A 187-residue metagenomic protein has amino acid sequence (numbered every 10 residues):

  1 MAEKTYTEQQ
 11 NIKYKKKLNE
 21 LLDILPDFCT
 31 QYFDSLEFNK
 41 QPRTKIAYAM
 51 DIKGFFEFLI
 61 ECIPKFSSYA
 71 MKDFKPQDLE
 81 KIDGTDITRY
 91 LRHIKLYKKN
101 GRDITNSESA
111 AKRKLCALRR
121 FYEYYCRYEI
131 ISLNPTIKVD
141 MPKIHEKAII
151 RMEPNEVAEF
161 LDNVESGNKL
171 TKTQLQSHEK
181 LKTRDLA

Functional and structural regions predicted by a protein language model:
M1-A187: Conserved catalytic core of the tyrosine transesterase superfamily
